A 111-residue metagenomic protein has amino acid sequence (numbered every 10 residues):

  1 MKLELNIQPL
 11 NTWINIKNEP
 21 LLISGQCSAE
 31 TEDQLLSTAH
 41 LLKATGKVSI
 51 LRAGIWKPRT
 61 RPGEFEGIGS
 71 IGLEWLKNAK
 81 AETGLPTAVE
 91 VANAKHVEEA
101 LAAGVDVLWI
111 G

Functional and structural regions predicted by a protein language model:
M1-I23: N-terminal amphipathic alpha-helix/helix-capping segment at the start of soluble metabolic enzymes
P20-G25, S49-A53, T87-V89, L108-I110: Hydrophobic faces of well-ordered beta-strands that scaffold small-molecule active sites in alpha/beta enzyme cores
Q26-A29, G54-P58, A92-H96: Active-site beta-loop-alpha junctions enriched in small/polar residues
Q26-H40, S70-E74: Glycine-rich anion/phosphate-binding loops
E32-H40, K95-G104: Catalytic cores of alpha/beta
S37-W56, A103: Catalytic domains of carbohydrate-active enzymes, especially glycoside hydrolases
R52-S70: Glycine-rich, proline-tolerant flexible connector loops at the mouths of alpha/beta enzymes
E64-I68, G84-V97, V105-G111: Catalytic beta/alpha-barrel core
